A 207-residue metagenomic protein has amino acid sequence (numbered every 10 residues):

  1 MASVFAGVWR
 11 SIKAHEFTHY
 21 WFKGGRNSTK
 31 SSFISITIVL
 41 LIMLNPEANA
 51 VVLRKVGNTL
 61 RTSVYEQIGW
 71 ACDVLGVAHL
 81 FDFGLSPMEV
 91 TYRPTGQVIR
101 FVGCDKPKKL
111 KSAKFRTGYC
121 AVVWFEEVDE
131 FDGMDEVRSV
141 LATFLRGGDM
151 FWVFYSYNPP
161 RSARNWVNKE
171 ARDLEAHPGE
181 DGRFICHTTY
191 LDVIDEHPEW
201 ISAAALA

Functional and structural regions predicted by a protein language model:
M1-A207: Phosphate/NTP-binding elements of NTP-utilizing enzymes
